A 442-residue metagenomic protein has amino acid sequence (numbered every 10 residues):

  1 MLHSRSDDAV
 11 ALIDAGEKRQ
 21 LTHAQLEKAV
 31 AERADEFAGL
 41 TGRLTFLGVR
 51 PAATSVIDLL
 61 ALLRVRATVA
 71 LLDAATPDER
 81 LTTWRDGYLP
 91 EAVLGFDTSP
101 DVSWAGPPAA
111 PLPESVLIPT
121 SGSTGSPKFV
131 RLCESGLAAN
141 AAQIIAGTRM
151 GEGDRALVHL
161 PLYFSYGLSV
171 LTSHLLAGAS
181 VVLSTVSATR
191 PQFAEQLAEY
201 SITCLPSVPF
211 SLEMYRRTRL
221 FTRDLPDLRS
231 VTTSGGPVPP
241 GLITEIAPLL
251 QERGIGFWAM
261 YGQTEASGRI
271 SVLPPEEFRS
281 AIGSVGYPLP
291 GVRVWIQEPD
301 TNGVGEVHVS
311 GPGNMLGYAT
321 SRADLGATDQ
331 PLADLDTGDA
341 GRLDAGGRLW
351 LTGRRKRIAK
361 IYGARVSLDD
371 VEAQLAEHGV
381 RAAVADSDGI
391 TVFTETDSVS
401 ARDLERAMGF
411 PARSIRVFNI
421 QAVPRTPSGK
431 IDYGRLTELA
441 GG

Functional and structural regions predicted by a protein language model:
D8-G39, L81-T82, G95, S135: Conserved AMP-binding/adenylate-forming core of the ANL superfamily
Q20-A24, S115-A142: Conserved AMP-binding A3 loop
D35-A75, H159-P161, R365: Conserved AMP-binding/adenylate-forming
V49-R50, A70-W84, A179-Y200, V366-V371: ATP-dependent adenylate-forming carboxylate-activation enzymes
A139-R155, Y163-C204: Conserved AMP-binding/adenylation subdomain of ANL enzymes
I202-P206, R216-S280, R293: Gly/Ser/Thr-rich phosphate-binding loop
G303-D369, E377: Conserved ATP-binding/catalytic segment of the ANL
A359, T391, R406-G442: Conserved C-terminal "lid"/linker of ANL adenylate-forming enzymes
